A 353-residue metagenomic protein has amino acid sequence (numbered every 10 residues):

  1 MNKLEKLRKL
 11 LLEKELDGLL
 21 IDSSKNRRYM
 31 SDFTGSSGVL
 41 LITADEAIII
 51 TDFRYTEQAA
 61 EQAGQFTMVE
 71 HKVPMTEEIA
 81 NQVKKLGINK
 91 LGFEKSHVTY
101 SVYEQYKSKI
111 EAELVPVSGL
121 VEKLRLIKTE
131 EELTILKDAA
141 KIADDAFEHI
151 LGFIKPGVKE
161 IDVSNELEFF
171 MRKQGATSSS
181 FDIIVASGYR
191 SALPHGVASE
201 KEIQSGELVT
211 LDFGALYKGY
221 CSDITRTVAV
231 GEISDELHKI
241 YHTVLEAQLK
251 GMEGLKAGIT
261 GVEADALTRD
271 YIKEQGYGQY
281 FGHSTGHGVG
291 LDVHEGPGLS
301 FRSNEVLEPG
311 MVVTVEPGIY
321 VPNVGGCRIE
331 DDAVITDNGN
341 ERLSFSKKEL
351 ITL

Functional and structural regions predicted by a protein language model:
M1-L353: Active-site neighborhoods and metal-handling regions in enzymes and metal-associated proteins
